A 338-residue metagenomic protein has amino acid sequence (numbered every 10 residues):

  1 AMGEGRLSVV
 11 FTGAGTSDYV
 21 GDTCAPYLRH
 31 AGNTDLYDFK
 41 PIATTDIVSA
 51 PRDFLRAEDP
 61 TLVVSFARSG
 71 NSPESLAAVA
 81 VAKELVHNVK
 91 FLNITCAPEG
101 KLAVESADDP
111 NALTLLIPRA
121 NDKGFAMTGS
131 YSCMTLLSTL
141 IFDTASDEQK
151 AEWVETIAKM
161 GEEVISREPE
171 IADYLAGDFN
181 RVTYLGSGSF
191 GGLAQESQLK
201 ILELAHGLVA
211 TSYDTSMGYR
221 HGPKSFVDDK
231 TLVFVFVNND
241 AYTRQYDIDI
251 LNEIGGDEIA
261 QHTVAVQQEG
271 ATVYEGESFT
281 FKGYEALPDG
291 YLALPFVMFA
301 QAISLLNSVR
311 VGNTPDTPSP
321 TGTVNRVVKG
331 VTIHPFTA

Functional and structural regions predicted by a protein language model:
A1-G5, A107-F234, G312-A338: Active-site phosphate/pyrophosphate-binding segments
E4-E155, F236-K282: Glycine-rich phosphate-binding loops that contact phosphosugars or nucleotide phosphates
F11-Y27, Y184, A194-E196, K200-E203 (+1 more regions): Conserved phosphate/anionic-ligand binding catalytic regions in large, soluble enzymes, centered on
A50-P51, K123-G129, R220-H221, G290-V297: Short, charged, surface-exposed secondary-structure boundary motifs
D143, G207, N239, G256 (+3 more regions): Short, well-ordered loop/turn and helix-capping segments at boundaries between secondary-structure elements and domains
S278, K282-A338: Peripheral docking tails and interdomain loops at the edges of cofactor- or intermediate-handling domains
